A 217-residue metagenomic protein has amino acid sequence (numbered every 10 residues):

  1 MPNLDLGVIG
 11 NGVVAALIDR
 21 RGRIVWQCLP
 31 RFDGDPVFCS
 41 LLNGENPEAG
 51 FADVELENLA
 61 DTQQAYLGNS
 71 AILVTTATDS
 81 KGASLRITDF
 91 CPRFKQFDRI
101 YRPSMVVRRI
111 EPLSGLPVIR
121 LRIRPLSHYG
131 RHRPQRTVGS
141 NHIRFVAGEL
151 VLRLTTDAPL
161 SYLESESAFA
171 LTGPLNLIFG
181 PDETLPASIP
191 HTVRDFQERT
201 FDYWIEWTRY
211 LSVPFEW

Functional and structural regions predicted by a protein language model:
M1-F51, D61-V74, T78-T88: Beta-strand-rich N-terminal accessory domains
E57-L59: Accessory alpha/beta interaction modules
C91-W217: Acidic/polar, glycine-enriched structural segments that form the non-catalytic walls/loops of the carbohydrate-binding
